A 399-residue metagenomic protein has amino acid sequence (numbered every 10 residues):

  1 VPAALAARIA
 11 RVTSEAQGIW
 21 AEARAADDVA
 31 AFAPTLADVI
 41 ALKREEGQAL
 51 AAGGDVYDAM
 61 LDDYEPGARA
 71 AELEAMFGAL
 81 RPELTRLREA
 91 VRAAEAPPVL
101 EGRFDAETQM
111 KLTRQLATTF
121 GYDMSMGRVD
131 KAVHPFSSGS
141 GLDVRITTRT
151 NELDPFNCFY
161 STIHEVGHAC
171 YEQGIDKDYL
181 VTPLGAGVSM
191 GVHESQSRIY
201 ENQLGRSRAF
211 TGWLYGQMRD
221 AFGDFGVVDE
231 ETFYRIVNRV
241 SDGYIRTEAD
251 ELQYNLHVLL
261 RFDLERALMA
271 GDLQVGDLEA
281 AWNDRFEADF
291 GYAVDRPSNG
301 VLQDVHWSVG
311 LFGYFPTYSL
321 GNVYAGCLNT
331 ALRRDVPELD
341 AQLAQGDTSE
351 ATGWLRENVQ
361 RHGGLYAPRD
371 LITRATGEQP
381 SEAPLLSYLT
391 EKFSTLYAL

Functional and structural regions predicted by a protein language model:
R8, T35-D38, M76, D105 (+12 more regions): Secondary-structure capping and boundary motifs in well-ordered enzyme cores
I9-P155, F393: Contiguous, non-catalytic segments that form substrate-binding/exosite surfaces or channel walls
A21, V258, F262-L399: C-terminal, non-catalytic "cap/extension" segments appended to globular domains
F77, R81-L84, A106-D130, A221-L260 (+1 more regions): All-alpha helical catalytic cores of prenyl diphosphate-utilizing isoprenoid enzymes
A94-L100, V144-E152, D176-P183, Y244-A249 (+3 more regions): Glycine- and acidic
S125, D178-T182, G205-G216, V275-G276 (+2 more regions): Acidic/polar loop patches that form or flank catalytic/metal-binding clefts of enzymes that bind anionic ligands
N157-K177, E194-R198: Active-site recognition of the HExxH zinc-binding catalytic motif
A186-V227: Post-HExxH zinc-binding segment in Zn-dependent metallohydrolases
